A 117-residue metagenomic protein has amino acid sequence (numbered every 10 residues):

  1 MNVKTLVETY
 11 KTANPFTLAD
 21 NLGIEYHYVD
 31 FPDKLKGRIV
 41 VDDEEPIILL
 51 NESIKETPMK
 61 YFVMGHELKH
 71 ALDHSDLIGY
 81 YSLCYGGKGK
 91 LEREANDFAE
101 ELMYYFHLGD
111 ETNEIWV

Functional and structural regions predicted by a protein language model:
M1-V117: Active-site hotspot residues in diverse enzymes, especially metal/ion-binding acidic/histidine motifs
